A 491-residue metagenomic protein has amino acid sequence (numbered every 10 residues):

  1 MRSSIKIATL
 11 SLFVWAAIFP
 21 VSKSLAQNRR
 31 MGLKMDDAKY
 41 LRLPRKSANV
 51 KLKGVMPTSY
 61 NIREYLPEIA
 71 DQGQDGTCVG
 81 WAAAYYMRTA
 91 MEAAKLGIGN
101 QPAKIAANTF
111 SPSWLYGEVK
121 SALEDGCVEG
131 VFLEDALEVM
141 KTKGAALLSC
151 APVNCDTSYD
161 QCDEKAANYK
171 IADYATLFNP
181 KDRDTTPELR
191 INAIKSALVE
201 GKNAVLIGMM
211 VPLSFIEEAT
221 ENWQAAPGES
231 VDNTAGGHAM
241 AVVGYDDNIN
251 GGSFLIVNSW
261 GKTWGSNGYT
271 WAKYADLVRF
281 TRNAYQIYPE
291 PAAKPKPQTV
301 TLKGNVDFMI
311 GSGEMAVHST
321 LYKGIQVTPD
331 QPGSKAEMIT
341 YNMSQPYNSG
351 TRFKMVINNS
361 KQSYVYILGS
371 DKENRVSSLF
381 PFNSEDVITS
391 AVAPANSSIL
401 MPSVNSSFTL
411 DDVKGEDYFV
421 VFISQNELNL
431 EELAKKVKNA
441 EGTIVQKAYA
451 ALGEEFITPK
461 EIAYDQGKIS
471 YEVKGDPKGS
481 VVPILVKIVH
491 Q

Functional and structural regions predicted by a protein language model:
M1-T9: Bacterial N-terminal signal peptides that target proteins for export
W15-K23: C-terminal segment of classical bacterial N-terminal signal peptides
L25-K104, C127-L148: Structured alpha-helical subdomains that flank or immediately precede key functional sites
M56, A84, R88, V119-V257 (+1 more regions): Predominantly the structural core of cysteine protease catalytic domains
Q74-G76, V131, T220-A226, W271 (+2 more regions): Short, polar loop/linker segments at the starts of domains and inter-domain junctions
C78, G237-G244, G350-K354: Conserved beta-strand/loop element in small beta-rich adapter and peptidoglycan-binding domains
N100-L123, D156-S158: Acidic helix-start/capping segments at beta-turn-to-alpha-helix junctions
P291-Q491: Secretory-pathway glycoprotein ectodomains that are cysteine- and/or Ser/Thr/Pro-rich
